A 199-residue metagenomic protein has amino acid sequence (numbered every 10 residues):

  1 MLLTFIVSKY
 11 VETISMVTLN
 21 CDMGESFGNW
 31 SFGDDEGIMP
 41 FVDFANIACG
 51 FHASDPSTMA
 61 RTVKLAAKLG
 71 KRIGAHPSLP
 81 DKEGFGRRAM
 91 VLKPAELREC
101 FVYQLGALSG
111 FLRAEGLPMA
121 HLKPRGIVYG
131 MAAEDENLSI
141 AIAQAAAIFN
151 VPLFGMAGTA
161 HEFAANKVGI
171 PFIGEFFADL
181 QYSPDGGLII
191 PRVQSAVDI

Functional and structural regions predicted by a protein language model:
M1-I14: Intrinsic disorder/low-complexity segments
V17-C21, A45-I47, I73-P77, A120 (+3 more regions): Hydrophobic faces of well-ordered beta-strands that scaffold small-molecule active sites in alpha/beta enzyme cores
F27-A60: A short alpha/beta connector and helix-capping loop motif
E36-P40, R61-G74, R113: Acidic (Asp/Glu)-rich catalytic clusters
I47-H52, M131, N150-A157: Catalytic beta/alpha-barrel core
K82-E115, H121: Glycine/small-residue-rich loop that forms an oxyanion/phosphate-binding "nest" at active or ligand-binding sites
D135-A141: Charged helix-capping and loop-helix junction motifs
G158-I199: Active-site rim beta-loop-alpha module in soluble metabolic enzymes
